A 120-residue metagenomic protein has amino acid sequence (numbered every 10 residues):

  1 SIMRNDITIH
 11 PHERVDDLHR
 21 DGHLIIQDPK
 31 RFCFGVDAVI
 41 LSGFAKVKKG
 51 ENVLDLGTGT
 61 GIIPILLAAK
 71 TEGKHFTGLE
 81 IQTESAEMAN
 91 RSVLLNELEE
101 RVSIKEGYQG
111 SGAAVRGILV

Functional and structural regions predicted by a protein language model:
S1-I2: Short, Lys/Arg-enriched N-terminal segments with co-localized hydrophobic residues within the first ~10-30 amino acids
N5-K48: Class I SAM-dependent transferase core
G43-V120: Conserved SAM/SAH cofactor-binding pocket of Class I
